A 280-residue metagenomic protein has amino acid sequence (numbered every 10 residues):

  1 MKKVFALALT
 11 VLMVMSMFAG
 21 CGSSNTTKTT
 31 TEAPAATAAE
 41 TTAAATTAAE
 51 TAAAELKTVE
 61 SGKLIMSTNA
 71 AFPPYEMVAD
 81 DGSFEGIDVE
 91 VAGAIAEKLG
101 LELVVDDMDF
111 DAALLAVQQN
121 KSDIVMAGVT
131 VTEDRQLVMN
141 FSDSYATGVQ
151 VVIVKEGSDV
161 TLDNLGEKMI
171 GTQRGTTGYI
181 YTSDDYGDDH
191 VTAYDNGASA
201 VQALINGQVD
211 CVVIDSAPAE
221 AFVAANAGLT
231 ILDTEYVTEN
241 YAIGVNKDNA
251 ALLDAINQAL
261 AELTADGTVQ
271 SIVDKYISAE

Functional and structural regions predicted by a protein language model:
F18-E32, A36: Bacterial lipoprotein signal-peptidase II cleavage site
S23, A53-L56, T177-D195, A227-E235 (+1 more regions): Ligand-binding clefts/hinges and TM-proximal coupling segments of bilobed small-molecule sensing domains
A52-G128: Extracytoplasmic small-molecule ligand-binding "clamshell" domains of the periplasmic binding protein/Venus flytrap
A70, A146-V154, S216, E220-A261 (+1 more regions): Periplasmic-binding protein-like
V89, V104-V117, G157, R174-T177 (+2 more regions): Short helix-initiation/N-cap motifs at beta->coil->alpha
V89-K98, S158, M169, R174-T177 (+1 more regions): Extended ligand-binding regions for polar small-molecule ligands
G93, E97, E102-L165, T230-E235: Acidic, polar ligand-binding/catalytic clefts
V129-L137, S183, I205, D210-V237: A ligand-binding cleft/hinge motif common to bilobed small-molecule-binding domains
